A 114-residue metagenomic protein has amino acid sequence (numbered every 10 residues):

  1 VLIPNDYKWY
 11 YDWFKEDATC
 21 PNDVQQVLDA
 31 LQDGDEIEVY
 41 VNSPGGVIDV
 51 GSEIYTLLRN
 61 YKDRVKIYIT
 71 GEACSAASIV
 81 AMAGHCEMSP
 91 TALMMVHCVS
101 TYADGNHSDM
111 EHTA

Functional and structural regions predicted by a protein language model:
V1-A114: Terminal-region recognition feature
